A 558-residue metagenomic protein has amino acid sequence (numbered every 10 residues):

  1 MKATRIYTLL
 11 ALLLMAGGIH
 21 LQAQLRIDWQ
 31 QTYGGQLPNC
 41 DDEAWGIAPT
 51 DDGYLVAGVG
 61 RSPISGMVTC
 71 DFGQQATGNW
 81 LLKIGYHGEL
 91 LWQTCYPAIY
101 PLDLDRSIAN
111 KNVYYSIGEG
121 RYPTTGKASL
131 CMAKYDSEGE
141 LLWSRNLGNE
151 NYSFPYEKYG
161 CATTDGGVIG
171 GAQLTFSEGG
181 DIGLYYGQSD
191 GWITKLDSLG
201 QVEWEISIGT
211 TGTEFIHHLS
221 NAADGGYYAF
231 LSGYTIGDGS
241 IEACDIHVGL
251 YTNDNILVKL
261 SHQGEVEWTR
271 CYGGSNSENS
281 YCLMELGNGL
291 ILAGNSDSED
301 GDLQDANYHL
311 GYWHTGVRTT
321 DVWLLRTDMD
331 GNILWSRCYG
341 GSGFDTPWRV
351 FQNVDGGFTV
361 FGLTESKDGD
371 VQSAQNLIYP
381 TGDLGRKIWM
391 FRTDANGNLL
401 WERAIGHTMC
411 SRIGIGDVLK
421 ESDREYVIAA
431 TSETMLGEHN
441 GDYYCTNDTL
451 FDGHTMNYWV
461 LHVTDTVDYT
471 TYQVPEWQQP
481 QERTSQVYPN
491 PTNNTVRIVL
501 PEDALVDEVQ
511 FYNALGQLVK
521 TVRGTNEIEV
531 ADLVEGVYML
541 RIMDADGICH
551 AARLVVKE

Functional and structural regions predicted by a protein language model:
M1-W29, C549: Bacterial Sec-dependent N-terminal signal peptides
R5-A11, Y115, G166, G516 (+1 more regions): Intrinsically disordered, low-complexity repeat segments enriched in small/polar residues
G18-H20, D238, R553: Glycine-centered signal
Q22-Q478: A sequence-level/structural motif corresponding to short, flexible coil/turn segments enriched in small polar residues
K83-Y86, D136, Q478-Y488, T492-E558: C-terminal outer-membrane/trafficking sorting elements
